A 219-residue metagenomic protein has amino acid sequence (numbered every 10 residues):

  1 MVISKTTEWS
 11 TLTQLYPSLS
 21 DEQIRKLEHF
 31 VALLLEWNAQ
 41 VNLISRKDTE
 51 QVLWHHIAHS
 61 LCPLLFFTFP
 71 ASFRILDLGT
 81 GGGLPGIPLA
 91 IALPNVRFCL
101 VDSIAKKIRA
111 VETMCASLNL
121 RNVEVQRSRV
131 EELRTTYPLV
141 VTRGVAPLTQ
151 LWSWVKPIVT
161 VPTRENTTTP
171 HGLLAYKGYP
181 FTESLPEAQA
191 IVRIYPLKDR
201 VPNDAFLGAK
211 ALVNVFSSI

Functional and structural regions predicted by a protein language model:
M1-L76, K106-V123: Class I SAM-dependent transferase core
L34, L89, K177: Residue-level signal for inorganic ion chemistry
A58-V145, W152: Conserved SAM/SAH cofactor-binding pocket of Class I
R97, N122-E124, G172, A190-R193: Conserved beta-strand segments of alpha/beta enzyme cores
G144-P147, F181: Short glycine-rich anion-binding loops that position phosphate/pyrophosphate groups of nucleotides and phosphorylated
L148-I158: A short, conserved alpha-helix within the catalytic core of class I
T163-P180: Conserved beta-strand signature within the Rossmann-like core of class I S-adenosyl-L-methionine
G178-I219: Active-site capping/gating segments
